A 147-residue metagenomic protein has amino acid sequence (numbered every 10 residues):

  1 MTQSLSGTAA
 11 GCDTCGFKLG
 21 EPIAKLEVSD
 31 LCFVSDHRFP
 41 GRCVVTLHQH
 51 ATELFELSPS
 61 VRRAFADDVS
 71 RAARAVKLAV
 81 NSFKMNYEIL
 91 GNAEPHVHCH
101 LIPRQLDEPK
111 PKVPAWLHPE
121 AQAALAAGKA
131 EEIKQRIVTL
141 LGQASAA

Functional and structural regions predicted by a protein language model:
M1-A147: HIT superfamily nucleotide-processing domains
